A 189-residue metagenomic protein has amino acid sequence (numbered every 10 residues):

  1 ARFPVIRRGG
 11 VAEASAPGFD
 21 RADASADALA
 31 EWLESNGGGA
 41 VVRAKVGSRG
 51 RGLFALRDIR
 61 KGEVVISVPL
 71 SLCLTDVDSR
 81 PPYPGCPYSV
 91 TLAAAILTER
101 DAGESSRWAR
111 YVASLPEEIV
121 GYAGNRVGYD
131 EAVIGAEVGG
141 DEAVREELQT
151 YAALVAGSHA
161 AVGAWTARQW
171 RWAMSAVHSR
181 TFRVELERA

Functional and structural regions predicted by a protein language model:
A1-A16: N-terminal mitochondrial targeting presequence
R8-A12, R51, S89-T91, S105: Generic signature of intrinsically disordered, low-complexity, basic-rich segments and short cationic peptides
A16-L72, D76-Y83, A102-S106, R110-A189: Long, positively charged leader/targeting segments at protein N-termini
P82-T98: Short secondary-structure subsegments characteristic of cysteine-rich extracellular domains
